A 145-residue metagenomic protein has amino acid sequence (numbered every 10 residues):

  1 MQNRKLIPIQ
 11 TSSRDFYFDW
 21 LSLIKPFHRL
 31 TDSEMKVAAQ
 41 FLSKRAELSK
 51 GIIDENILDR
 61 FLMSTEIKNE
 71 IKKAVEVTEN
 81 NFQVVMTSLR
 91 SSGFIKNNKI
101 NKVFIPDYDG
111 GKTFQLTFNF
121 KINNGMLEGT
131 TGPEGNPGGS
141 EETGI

Functional and structural regions predicted by a protein language model:
M1-H28: Long, low-complexity, charged/polar intrinsically disordered regions in eukaryotic proteins
R29-L30, V77: Alpha-helical hairpin
L30-K68: Short helix->loop/beta-hairpin flanking segments within DNA-binding domains
M63-I67, N81-V84, D107: Short glycine/proline-centered loop/turn elements that form peptide/ligand docking sites
K72: The alpha-helix within a helix-turn-helix
V77, F82-V103: A short, conserved structural fragment
I100-F114: Minor-groove-contacting beta-hairpin "wing" of winged helix-turn-helix DNA-binding domains
G110-I145: Short, amphipathic alpha-helical interaction segments positioned at domain boundaries
